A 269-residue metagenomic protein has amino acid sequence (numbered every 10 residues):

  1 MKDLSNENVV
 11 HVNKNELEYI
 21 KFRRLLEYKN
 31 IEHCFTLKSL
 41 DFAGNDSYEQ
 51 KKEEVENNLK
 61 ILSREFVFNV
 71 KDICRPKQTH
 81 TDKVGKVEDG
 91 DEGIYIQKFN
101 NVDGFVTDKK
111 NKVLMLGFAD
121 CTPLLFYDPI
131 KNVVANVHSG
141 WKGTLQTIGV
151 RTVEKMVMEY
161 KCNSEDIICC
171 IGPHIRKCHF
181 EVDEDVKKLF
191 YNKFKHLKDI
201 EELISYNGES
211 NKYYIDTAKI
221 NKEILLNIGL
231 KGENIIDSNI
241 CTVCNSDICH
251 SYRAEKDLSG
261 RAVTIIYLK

Functional and structural regions predicted by a protein language model:
M1-K269: Active-site microenvironment for binding and transforming phosphate-containing groups
